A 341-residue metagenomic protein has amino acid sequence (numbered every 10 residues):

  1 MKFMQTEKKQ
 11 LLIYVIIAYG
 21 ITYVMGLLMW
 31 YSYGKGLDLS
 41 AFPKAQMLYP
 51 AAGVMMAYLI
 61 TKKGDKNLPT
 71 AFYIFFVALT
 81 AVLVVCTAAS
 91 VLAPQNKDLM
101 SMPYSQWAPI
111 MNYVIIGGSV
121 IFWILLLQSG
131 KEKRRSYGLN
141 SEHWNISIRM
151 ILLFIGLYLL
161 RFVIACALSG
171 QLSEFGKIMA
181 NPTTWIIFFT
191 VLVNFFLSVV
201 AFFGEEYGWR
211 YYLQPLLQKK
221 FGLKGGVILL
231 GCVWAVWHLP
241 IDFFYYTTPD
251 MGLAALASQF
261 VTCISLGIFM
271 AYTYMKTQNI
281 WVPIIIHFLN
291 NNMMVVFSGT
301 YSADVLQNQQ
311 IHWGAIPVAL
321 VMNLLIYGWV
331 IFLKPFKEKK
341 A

Functional and structural regions predicted by a protein language model:
K2-A18: N-terminal membrane topogenic signal
M4-T6, G36-L37, I60-A71, R134-E142 (+3 more regions): Membrane-interface helix-boundary motifs at transmembrane edges
M25-K35, T87-S101, A165-L172, P240-T247 (+1 more regions): Juxtamembrane "helix-exit" motif on the non-cytosolic side of transmembrane helices
L28-S129, I148-L152, F175-V193, W313-M322: Alpha-helical transmembrane segments in multi-pass membrane proteins
L59-K66, L127-K133, G328-A341: Membrane-interface capping segments at transmembrane-helix boundaries
F72-T80, G226-V233, V282-M293: Central hydrophobic cores of alpha-helical transmembrane segments in multi-pass integral membrane proteins
G156, F203-G231, Y245, M275-N279: Membrane-interface helix/loop boundary segments of multi-pass membrane proteins
P249-L256, K276, I280, I286-A341: C-terminal membrane module of polytopic membrane proteins
